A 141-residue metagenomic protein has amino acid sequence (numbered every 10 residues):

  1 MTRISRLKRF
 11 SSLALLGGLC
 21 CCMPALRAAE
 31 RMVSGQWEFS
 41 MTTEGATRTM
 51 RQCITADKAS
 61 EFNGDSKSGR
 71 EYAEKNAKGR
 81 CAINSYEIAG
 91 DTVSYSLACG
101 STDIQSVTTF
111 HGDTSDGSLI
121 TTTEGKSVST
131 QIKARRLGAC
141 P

Functional and structural regions predicted by a protein language model:
T2-A14: Bacterial N-terminal signal peptides that target proteins for export
L15-L19: Classic N-terminal secretory signal peptides
M23-A28: Sec/Tat signal peptide C-region and signal peptidase I cleavage site
M32-T47: Tryptophan-anchored aromatic micro-motifs
E38-T42, V93-G100, G117-T123: Short beta-strand segments that buttress and anchor functional surface loops
G45, S101-D103, G125-S127: Glycine-centered tight beta-turn/hairpin loop motif at sheet-sheet or coil-to-beta transitions
R48-T109: Central antiparallel beta-sheet cores of small beta-barrel/beta-sandwich binding domains
E124-P141: Edge beta-strand at a domain terminus
